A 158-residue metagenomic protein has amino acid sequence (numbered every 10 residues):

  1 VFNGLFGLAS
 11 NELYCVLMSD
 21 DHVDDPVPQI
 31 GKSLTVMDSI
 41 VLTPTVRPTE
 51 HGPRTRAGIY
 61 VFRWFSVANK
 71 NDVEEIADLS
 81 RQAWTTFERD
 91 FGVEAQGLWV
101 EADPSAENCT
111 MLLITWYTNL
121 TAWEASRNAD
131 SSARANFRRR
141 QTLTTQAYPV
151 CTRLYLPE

Functional and structural regions predicted by a protein language model:
V1-T45, T86-A95, W116-Y155: An amphipathic, aromatic/His-enriched active-site/gating alpha helix that lines ligand/cofactor pockets
T45-L120, L154-P157: Surface-exposed interaction/gating patches
